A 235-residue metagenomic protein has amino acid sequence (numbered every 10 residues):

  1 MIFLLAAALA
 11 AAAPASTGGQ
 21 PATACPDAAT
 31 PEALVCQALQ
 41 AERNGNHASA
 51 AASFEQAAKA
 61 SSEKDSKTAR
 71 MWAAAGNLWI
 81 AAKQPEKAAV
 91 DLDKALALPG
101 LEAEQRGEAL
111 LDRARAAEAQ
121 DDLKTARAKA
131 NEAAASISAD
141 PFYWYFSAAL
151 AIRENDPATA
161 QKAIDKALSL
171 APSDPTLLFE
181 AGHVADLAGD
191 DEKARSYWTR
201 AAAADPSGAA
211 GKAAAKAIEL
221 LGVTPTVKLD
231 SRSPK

Functional and structural regions predicted by a protein language model:
A6-R70, V227-K235: N-terminal leader/linker segments that initiate helical-solenoid repeat arrays
S16-A28, L187, K193-K235: Terminal, low-structured helical/coil segments at or just beyond the last alpha-helical repeat
P31, D65, A69, A103 (+5 more regions): Helix-start (N-cap) detector for alpha-helical repeat units in TPR-like alpha-solenoids, especially tetratricopeptide
C36, R70, A74, E108 (+4 more regions): Canonical tetratricopeptide repeat
L39, N77, R115, A149 (+2 more regions): Residue-level recognition of tetratricopeptide repeat
A60-K64, L98, E102, S136 (+2 more regions): Structural marker of alpha-solenoid helical repeat scaffolds
